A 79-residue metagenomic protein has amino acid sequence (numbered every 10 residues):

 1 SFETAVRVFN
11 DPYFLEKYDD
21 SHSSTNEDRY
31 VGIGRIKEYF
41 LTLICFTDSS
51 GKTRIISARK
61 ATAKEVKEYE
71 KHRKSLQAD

Functional and structural regions predicted by a protein language model:
S1-D79: Ribonuclease/tRNase effector modules and their secretory precursors
